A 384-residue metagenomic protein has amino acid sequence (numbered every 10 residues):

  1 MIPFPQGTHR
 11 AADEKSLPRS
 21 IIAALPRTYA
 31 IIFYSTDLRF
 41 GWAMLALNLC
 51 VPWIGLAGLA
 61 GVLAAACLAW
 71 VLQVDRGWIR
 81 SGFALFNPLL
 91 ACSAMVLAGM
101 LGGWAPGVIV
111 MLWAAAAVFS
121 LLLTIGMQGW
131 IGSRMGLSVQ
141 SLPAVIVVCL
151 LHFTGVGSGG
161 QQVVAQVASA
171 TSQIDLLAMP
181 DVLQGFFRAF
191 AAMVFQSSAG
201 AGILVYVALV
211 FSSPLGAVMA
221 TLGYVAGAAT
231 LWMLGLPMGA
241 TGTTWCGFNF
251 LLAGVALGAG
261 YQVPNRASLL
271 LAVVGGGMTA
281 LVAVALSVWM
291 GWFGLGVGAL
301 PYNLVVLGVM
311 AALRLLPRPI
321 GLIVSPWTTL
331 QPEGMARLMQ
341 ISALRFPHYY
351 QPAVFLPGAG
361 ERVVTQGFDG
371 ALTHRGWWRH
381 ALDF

Functional and structural regions predicted by a protein language model:
M1-V74, V148-L151, R188-Q196, G200-S212 (+3 more regions): N-terminal signal-anchor module of multipass membrane proteins
N48-G61, G103-A116, F186-S198, M238-N249: Structural signature of hydrophobic alpha-helical transmembrane segments
V51-G55, V71-F83, L101-G107, I125-L137 (+2 more regions): Membrane-helix interface "capping/anchor" motifs
I54, G58-V74, P88, C92-S93 (+9 more regions): Transmembrane alpha-helical segments of multi-pass membrane transport proteins and ion-pumping complexes
D75-L90, G136-S138, A217-V218, L222 (+3 more regions): Short, non-helical or kinked segments that cap or interrupt transmembrane helices
V110, R134-P143, T243-F248, L269 (+1 more regions): Loop-to-transmembrane alpha-helix initiation sites
L142-F195, P326-A336: Long hydrophobic alpha-helical segments that form multi-pass transmembrane helix bundles in integral membrane proteins
T328-F384: Surface-exposed, glycine-biased beta-strand/turn segments
